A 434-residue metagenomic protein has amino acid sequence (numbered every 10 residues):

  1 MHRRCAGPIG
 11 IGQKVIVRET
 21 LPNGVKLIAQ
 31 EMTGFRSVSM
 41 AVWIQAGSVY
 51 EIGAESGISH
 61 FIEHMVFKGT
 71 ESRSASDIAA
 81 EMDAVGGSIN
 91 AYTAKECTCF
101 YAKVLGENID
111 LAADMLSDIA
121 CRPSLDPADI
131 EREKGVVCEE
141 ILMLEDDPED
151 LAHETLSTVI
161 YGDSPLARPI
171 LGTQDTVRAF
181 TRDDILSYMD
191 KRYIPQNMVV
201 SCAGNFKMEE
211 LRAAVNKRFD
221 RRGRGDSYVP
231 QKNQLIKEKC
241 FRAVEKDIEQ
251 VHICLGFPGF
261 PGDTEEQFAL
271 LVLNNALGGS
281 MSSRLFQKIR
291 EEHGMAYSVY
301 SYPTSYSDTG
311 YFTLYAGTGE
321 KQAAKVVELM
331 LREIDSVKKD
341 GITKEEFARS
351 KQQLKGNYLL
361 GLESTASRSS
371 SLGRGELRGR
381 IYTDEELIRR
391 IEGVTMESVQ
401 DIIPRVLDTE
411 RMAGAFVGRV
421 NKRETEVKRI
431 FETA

Functional and structural regions predicted by a protein language model:
C5, T20, E31, A75-S227 (+5 more regions): Charge-rich, well-structured scaffold segments of protease-associated domains
P8-S37: N- or domain-start disorder-to-order transition segments that initiate the globular core
R36-V38, I109, D263: A short local loop/turn or secondary-structure capping micro-motif enriched for an aromatic residue
R36-V38, Y92, F206, Q234: Active-/binding-site microenvironments in catalytic and ligand-binding cores
S39-K103, G279-M295: M16/MPP (pitrilysin/insulinase) zinc-metallopeptidase core fold and M16-derived inactive scaffolds
A41-W43, D226-S283, R390: His/Glu-based metal-binding/catalytic segments typifying zinc-dependent metallopeptidases
Y50-G57, P261-L273, L277, M281 (+2 more regions): Short alpha-helix boundary/capping segments
